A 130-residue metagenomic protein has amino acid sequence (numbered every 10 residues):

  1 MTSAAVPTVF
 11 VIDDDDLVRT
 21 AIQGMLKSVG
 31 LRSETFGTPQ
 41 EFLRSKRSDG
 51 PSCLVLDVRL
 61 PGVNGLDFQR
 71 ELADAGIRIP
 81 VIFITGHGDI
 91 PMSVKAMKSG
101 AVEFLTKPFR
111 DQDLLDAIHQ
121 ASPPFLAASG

Functional and structural regions predicted by a protein language model:
M1-F10, D16-Q23, L31, T38 (+2 more regions): Non-catalytic signal-transmission and effector/linker regions of two-component phosphorelay proteins
G37-T38, N64-D67: Acidic catalytic/metal-coordinating carboxylates
D49-V55, L60: Active-site beta3 strand of CheY-like receiver
L66-I77, K95: Short amphipathic alpha-helix used as the core "switch/output" element in two-component signaling
D89-P91, F109-H119: C-terminal output helix
H119-G130: The C-terminal output helix
